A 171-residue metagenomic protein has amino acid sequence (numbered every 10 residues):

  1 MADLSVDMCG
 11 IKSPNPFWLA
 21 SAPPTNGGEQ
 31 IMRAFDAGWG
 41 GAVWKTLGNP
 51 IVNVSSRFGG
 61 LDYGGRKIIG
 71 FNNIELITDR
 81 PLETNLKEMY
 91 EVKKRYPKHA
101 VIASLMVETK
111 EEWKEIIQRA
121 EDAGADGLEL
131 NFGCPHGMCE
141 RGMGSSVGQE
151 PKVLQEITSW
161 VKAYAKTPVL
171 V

Functional and structural regions predicted by a protein language model:
D3-S13, W18-P23, G27-V171: Active-site entrance/lid segments in N-terminal catalytic domains of soluble metabolic enzymes
